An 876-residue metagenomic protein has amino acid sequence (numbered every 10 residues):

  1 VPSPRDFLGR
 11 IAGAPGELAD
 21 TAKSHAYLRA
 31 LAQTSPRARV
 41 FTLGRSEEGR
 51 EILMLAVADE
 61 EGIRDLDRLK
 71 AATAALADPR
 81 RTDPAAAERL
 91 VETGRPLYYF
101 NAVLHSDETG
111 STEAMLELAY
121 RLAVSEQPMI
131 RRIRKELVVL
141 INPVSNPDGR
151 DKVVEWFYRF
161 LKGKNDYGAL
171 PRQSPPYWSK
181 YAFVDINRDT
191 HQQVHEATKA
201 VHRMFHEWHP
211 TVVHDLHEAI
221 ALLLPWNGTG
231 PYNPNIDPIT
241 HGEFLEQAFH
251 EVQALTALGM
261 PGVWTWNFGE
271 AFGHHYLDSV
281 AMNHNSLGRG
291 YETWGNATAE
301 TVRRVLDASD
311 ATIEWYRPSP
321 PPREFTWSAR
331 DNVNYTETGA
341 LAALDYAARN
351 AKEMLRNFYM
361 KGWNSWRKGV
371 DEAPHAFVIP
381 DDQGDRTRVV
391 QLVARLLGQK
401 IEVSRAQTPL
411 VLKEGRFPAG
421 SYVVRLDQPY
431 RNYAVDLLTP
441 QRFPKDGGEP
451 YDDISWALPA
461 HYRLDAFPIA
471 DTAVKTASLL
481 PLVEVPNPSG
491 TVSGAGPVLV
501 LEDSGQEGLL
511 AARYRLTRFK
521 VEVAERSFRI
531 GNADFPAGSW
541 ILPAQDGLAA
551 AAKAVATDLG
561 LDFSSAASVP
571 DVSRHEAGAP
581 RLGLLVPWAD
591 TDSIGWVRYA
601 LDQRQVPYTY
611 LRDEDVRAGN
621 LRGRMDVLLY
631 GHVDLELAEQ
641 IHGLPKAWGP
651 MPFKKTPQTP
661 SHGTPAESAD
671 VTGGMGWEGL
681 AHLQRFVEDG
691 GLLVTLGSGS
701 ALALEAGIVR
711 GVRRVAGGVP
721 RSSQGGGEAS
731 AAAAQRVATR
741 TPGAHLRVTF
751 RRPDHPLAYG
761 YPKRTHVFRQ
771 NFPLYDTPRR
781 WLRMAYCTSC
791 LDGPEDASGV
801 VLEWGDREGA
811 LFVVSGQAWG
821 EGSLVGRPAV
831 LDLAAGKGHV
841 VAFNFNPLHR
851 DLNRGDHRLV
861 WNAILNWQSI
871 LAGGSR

Functional and structural regions predicted by a protein language model:
V1-V138, A182, R188-D189, V194-E196 (+7 more regions): Intrinsic-disorder/low-complexity accessory segments
R81-A85, E92, N101, D148-V154 (+3 more regions): Well-ordered mid-protein domain cores that form the structural environment of catalytic cofactors
A119-A123, R134-R159: Carboxylate/His-rich catalytic cores and anion/metal-binding grooves
N142-N146, F157, L216-L223, G699: Short, solvent-exposed turn/loop segments enriched in Gly/Ser/Thr/Pro and often Arg
D215-L216, Y630: Conserved beta-strand positions
